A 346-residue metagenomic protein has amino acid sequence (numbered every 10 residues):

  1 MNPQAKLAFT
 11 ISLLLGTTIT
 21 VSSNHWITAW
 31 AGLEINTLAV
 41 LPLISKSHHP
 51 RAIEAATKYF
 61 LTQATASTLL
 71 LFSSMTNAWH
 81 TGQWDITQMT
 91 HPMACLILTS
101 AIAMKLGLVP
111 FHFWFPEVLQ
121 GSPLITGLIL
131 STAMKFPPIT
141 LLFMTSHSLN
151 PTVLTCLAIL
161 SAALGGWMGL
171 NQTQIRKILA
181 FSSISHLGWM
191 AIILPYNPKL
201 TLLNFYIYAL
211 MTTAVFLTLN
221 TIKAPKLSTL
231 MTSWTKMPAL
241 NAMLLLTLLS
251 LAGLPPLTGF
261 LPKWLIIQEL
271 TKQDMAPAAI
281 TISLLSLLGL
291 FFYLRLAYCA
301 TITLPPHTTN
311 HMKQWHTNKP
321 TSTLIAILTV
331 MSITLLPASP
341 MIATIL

Functional and structural regions predicted by a protein language model:
M1-L346: Core, highly hydrophobic multi-pass alpha-helical transmembrane subunits of bioenergetic inner membranes
